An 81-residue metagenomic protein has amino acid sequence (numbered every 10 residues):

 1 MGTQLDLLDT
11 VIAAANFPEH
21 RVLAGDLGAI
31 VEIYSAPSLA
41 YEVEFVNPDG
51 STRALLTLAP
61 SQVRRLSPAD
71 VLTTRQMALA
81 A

Functional and structural regions predicted by a protein language model:
M1, A78-A81: Short intrinsically disordered terminal tails
G2-A69, T74: Basic/aromatic-rich interaction segments and small domains that mediate binding to polyanionic partners
